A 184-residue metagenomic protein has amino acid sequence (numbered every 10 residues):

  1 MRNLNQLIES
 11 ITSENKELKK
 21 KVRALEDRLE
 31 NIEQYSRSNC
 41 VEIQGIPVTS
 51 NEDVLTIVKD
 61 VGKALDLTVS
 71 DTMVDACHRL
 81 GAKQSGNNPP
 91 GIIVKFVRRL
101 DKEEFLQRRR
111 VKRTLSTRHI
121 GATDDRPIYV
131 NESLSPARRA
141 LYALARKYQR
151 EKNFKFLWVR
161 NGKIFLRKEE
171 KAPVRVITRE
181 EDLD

Functional and structural regions predicted by a protein language model:
M1-D184: C-terminal folded interaction/catalytic domains of modular proteins that assemble large macromolecular complexes
